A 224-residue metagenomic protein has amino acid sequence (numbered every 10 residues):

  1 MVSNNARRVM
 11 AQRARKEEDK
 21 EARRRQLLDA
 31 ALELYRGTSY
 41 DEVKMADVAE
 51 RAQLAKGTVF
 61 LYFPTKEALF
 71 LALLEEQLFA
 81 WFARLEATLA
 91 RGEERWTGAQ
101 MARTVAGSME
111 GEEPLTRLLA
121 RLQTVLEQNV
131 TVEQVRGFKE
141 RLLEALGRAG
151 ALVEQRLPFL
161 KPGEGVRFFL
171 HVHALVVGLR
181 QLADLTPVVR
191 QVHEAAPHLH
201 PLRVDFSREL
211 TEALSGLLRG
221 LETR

Functional and structural regions predicted by a protein language model:
M1-A11, L143-F159, L175-R224: C-terminal peripheral helix-coil segments that are non-catalytic and often amphipathic
M1-T38, E42-D47, R51, G92-E93: Basic, helix-initiating cap at the start of DNA-binding domains
A22, Q26-E33, R51, A68-R91 (+3 more regions): Alpha-helical structural segments
T38-A68, A72: Helix-turn-helix
A72, E86-L115, F138, F168-V172: Hydrophobic alpha-helical connector segments
A99-E127, R180-T186: Helical hydrophobic small-molecule/effector-binding pocket
E113-A145, P201: Short secondary-structure transition hinges
R156-H171: All-alpha amphipathic helical-bundle segments outside canonical DNA-binding/catalytic cores that form hydrophobic
